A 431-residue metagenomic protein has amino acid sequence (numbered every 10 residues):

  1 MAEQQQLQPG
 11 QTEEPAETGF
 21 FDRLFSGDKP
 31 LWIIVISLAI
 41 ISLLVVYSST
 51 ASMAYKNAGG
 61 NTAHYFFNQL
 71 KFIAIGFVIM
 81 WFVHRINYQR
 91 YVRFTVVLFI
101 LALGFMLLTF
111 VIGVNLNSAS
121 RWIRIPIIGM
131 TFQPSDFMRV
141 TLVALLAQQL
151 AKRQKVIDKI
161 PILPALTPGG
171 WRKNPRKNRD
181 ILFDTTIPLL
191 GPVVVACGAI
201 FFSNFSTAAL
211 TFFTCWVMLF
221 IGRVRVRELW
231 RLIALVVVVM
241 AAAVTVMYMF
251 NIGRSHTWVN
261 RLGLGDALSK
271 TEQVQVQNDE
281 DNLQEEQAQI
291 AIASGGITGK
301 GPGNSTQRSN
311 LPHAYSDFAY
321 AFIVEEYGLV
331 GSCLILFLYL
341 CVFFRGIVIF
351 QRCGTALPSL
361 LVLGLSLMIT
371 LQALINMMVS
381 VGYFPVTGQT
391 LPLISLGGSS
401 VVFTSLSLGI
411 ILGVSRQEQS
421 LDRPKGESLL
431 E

Functional and structural regions predicted by a protein language model:
A2-I33, S37-L38, L44-S203, M377-P392 (+3 more regions): Membrane-helix boundary/helix-loop-helix interface segments in multi-pass membrane proteins
R23, H84-F94, G222-E228, F350-T355: Membrane-interface helix-boundary motifs at transmembrane edges
K71-I79, E326-F343: Hydrophobic alpha-helical transmembrane segments
V96-L103, T185-F201, F205-M249: Hydrophobic alpha-helical segments of polytopic membrane proteins
L116, S120-W122, R231-C333, G354-P358: Hydrophobic, glycine- and aromatic-enriched re-entrant/interface helices and adjoining loop segments
D180, D184, P188, T211 (+4 more regions): Alpha-helical transmembrane segments of multi-pass membrane proteins, especially transporters and channels
A209, T214-E228, T306-G331, Q389-S405: Interfacial segments of multi-pass membrane proteins
I349-G388, I394: Loop-to-helix entry and N-terminal half of a specific, functionally important transmembrane alpha helix in multi-pass
